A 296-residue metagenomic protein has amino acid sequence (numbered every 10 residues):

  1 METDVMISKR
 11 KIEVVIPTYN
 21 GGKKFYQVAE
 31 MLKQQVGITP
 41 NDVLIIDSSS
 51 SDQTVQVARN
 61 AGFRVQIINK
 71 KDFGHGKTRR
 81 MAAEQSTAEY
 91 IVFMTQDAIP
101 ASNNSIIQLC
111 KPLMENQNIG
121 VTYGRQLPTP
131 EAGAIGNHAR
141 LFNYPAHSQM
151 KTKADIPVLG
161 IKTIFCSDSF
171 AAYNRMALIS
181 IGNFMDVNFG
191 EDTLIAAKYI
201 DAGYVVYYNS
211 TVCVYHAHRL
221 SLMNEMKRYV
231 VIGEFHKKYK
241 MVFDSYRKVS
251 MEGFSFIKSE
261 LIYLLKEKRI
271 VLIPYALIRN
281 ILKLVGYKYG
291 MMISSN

Functional and structural regions predicted by a protein language model:
G21-Q35: Short, well-formed alpha-helical segments that are part of the catalytic scaffolds of diverse glycosyltransferases
D47-V55, I99: A conserved acidic beta->alpha catalytic loop
I68-S86: Glycine-rich, basic loop-to-helix element that forms the pyrophosphate-binding segment of sugar-nucleotide handling
I91: Short aromatic/hydrophobic "clamp" motif used to bind/position activated sugar donors
N103-N137: Conserved donor NDP-sugar-binding/catalytic core segment of glycosyltransferases
K153-Y173, N188: A recurrent flexible, glycine/aromatic-enriched loop bordering the glycosyltransferase active site that acts as
F189-I195: Acidic donor-binding loop at a coil-to-helix junction in glycosyltransferase catalytic cores that engages
R228-E234, K238, V242-N296: Non-catalytic, C-terminal membrane-associated alpha-helical segments of glycosyltransferases
